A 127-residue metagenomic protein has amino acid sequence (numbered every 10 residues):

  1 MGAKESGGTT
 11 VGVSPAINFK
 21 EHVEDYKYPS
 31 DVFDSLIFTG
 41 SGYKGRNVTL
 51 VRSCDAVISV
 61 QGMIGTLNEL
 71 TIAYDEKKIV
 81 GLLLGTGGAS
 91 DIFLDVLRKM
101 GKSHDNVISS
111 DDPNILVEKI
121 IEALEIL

Functional and structural regions predicted by a protein language model:
M1-Q61, G65-L70: Acidic/glycine-enriched connector segments
K4-E5, Y74-E76, L97-K99, E125: Short, solvent-exposed amphipathic alpha-helical segments in soluble enzyme and RNA/protein-processing domains
V11-P15, L67, D75-L94: Short, acidic/small-residue loops that bind anionic groups at enzyme active sites
D25-Y26, I92-M100: Short, aromatic/basic amphipathic alpha-helical patches
L36-S41, D105-K119: Short acidic-hydrophobic, aromatic-tinged amphipathic segments that line or gate anion-handling sites
R46, E69, A89-I92, D112 (+1 more regions): General structural feature for long, well-ordered alpha-helical segments within catalytic domains of soluble enzymes
I120-L127: Short, hydrophobic alpha-helical segments
